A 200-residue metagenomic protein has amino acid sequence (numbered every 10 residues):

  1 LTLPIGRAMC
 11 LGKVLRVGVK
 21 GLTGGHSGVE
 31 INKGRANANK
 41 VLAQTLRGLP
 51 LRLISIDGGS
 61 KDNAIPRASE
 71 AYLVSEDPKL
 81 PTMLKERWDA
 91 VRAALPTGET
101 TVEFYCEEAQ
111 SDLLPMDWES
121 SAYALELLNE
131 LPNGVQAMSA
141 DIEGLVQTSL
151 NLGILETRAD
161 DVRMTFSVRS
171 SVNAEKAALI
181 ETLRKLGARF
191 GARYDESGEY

Functional and structural regions predicted by a protein language model:
L1-R169: Midchain, well-structured core segments that form catalytic/ion-binding scaffolds
L145-Y200: Substrate-recognition/cap regions that form aromatic- and gly/pro-loop-enriched pockets for small-molecule ligands
